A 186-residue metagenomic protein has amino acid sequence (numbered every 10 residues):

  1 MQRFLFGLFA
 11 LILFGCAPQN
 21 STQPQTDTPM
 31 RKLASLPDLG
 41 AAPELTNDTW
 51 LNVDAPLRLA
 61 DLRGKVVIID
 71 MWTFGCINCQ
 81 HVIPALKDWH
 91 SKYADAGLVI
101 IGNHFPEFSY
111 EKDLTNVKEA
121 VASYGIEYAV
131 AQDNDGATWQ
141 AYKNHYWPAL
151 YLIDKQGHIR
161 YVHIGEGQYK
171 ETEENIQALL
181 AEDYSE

Functional and structural regions predicted by a protein language model:
Q2-G7: Sec-dependent signal peptide recognition, specifically the positively charged N-region followed immediately by
L13-G15: C-terminal motif of bacterial Sec signal peptides marking the signal peptidase cleavage site
A17-Q19: Bacterial signal peptide processing site
P24-A60: N-terminal "domain-start" segment that seeds a small globular fold
L57-Q80, L86, I100: Short active-site neighborhood of thiol/selenol oxidoreductases, capturing the structured segment around
R63-K65, D95, I126-E127, N144: Active-site acidic short loop of glycosyltransferases
Q80-Y124, A131-Q140: Structural microenvironment flanking redox-active thiols in thiol-disulfide oxidoreductases
A122-Y128, Q132-Q177: Thiol/disulfide oxidoreductase modules built on the thioredoxin-like
